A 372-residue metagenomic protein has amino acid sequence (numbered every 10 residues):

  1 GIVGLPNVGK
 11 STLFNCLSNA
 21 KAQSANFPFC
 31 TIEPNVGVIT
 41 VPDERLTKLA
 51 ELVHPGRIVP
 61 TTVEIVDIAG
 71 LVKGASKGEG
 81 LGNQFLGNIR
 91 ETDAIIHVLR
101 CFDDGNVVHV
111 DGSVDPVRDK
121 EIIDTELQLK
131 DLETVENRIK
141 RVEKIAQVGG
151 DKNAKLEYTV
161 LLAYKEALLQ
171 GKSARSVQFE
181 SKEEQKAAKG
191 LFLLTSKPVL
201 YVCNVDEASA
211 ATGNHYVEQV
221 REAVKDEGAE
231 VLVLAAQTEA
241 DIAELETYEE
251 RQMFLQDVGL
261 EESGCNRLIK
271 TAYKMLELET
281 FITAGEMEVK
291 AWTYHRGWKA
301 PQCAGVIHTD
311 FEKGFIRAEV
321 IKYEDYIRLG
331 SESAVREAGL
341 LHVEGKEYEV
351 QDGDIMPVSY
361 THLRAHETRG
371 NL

Functional and structural regions predicted by a protein language model:
G1-V72, N83, I89: Conserved G1/Walker A P-loop phosphate-binding module
I2-V3, F14, K144-E349: C-terminal-of-GTPase-core extension/linker across diverse P-loop GTPases
A20, R45-L46, G70-V72, R100-N106 (+5 more regions): Conserved nucleotide-binding/hydrolysis micro-motifs of P-loop NTPases
N83-R100: Inter-motif core of Ras-like GTPase G domains
V117, E121-A163: Extended, highly charged alpha-helical segments
D352-D354: Structural motif
T361-T368: Conserved small/polar residues in nucleotide/adenosyl-binding loops
